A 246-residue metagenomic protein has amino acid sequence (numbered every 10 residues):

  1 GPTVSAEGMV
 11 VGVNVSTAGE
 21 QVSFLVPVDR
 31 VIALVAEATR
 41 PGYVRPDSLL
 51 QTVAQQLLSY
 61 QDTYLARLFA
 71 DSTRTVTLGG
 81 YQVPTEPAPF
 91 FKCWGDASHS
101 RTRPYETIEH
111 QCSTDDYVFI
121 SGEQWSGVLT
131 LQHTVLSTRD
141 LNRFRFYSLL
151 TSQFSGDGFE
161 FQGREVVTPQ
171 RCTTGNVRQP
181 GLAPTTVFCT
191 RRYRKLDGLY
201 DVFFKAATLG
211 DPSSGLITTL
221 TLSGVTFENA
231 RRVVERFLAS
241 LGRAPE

Functional and structural regions predicted by a protein language model:
G1-V13: Catalytic nucleophile loop of clan PA
M9-V11, A207-T218: Short hydrophobic/glycine-rich mini-motifs in sensory/regulatory modules that couple input to downstream signaling
V13-Y81: C-terminal cap/linker of serine protease catalytic domains
N14-T17, V35-G42, W94, F154 (+2 more regions): Sec/Tat-exported extracytoplasmic proteins
I32, G42, F90-F91, S214-E246: Surface-exposed amphipathic alpha-helical segments
G79-D96: Proline-anchored loop/turn motifs at beta-strand termini and strand-loop-strand connectors
F91-Y147: Secretory pathway targeting signatures of secreted, lumenal, and periplasmic proteins
Y147-T208: Signature of long, low-cysteine stretches enriched in small and polar/charged residues
